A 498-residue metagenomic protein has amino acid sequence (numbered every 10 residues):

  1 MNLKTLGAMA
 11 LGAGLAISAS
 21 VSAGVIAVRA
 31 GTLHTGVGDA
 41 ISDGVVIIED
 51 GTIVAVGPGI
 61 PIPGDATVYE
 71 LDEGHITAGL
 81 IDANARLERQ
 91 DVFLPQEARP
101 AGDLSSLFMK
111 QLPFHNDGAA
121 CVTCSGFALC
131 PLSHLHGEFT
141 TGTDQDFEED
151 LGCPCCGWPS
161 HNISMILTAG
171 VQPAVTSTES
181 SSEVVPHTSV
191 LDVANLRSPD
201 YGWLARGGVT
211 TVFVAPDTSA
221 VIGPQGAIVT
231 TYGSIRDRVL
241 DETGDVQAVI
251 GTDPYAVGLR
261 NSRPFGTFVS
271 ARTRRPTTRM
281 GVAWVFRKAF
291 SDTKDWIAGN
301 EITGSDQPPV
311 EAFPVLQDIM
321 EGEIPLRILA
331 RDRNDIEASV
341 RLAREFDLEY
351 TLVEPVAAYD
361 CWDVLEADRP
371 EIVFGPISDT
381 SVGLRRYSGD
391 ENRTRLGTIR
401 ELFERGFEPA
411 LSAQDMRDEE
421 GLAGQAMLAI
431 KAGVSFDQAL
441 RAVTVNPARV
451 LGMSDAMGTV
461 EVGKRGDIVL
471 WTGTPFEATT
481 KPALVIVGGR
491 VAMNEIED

Functional and structural regions predicted by a protein language model:
A8-S18: Bacterial N-terminal signal peptides
S18-V25, A30: Boundary at the C-terminal end of the N-terminal hydrophobic targeting segment
G31, V46, G51, E73 (+10 more regions): Divalent metal-coordination and catalytic microenvironments
L33, V37-D82, R89-Q96, A101 (+3 more regions): Histidine-rich, glycine-flanked metal-binding segment
H34, S42, R449, E461-D498: C-terminal cap of metal-dependent C-N hydrolases
P95-L191, I235, F268, R369-P376 (+1 more regions): Active-site gating loops and adjacent loop-to-helix segments of metal-dependent hydrolytic enzymes
P113, F139-G142, A194-D200, A205-Y350: Polyanionic/metal-chelating signatures
E179, P186-T188, P325, P370-T472 (+1 more regions): His/Asp/Glu-enriched, well-ordered alpha-helical/loop segment that forms or immediately abuts the divalent-metal
